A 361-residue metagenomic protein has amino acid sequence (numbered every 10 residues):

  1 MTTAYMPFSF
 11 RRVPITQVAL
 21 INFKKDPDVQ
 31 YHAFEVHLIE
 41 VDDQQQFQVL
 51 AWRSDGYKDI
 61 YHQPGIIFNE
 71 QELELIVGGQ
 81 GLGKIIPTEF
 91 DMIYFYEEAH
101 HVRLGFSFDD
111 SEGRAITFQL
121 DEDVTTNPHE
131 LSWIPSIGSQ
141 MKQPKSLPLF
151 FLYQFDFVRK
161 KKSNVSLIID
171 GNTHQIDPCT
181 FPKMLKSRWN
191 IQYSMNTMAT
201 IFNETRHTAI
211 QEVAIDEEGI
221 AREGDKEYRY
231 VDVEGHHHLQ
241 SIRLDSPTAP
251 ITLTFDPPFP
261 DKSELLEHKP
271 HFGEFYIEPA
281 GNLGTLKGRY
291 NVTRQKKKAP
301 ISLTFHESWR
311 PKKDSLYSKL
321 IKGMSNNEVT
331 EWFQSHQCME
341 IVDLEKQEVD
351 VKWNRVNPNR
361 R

Functional and structural regions predicted by a protein language model:
M1-R361: Structured soluble/peripheral alpha/beta segments that form catalytic or ligand/cofactor-binding pockets
